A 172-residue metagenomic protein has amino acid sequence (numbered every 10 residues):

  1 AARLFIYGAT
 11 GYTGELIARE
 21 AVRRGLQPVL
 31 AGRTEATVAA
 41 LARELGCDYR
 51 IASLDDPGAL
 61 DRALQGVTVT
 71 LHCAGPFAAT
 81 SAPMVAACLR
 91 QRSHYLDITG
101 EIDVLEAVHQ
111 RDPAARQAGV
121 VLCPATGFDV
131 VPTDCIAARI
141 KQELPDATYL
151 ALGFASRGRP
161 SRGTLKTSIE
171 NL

Functional and structural regions predicted by a protein language model:
A2-R24: N-terminal Rossmann NAD(P)H-binding glycine-rich loop of SDR-like oxidoreductase domains
Q27-V29: Short beta-strand element of Class I
A31-E35, S53-L54: N-terminal Rossmann-fold cofactor-binding loop
A39-C47: Short, conserved SAM-binding/catalytic segment of Class I S-adenosyl-L-methionine-dependent methyltransferases
R50-T80: Conserved Rossmann-fold cofactor-binding substructure of NAD(P)-dependent oxidoreductases
P76, A87-L105: ADP-ribose/adenylate-binding Rossmann-like module
I98-V121: Rossmann-fold NAD(P)-binding glycine/threonine-rich loop
G127-D129, T133-L172: Conserved anion/nucleotide-ligand pocket segment
